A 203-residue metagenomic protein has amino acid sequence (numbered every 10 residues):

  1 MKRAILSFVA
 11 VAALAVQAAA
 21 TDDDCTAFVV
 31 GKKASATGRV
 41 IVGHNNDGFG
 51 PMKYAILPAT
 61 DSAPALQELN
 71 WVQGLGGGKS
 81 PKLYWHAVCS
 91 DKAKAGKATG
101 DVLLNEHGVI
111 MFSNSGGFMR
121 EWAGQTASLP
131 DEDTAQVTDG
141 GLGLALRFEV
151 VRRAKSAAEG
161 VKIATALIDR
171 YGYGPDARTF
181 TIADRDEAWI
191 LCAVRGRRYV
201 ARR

Functional and structural regions predicted by a protein language model:
M1-A4: Positively charged n-region of N-terminal signal peptides that target proteins for export
L6-A18: Hydrophobic h-region of N-terminal signal peptides that target proteins for export in Gram-negative bacteria
T21-G143, I163-R203: A contiguous strand-loop segment
R147-A154: Short, well-ordered beta-strand elements within core beta-sheets of diverse protein domains
G160: Aromatic- and Gly/Pro-rich donor/ligand-binding loops that form nucleotide- or phosphate-bearing donor binding pockets
